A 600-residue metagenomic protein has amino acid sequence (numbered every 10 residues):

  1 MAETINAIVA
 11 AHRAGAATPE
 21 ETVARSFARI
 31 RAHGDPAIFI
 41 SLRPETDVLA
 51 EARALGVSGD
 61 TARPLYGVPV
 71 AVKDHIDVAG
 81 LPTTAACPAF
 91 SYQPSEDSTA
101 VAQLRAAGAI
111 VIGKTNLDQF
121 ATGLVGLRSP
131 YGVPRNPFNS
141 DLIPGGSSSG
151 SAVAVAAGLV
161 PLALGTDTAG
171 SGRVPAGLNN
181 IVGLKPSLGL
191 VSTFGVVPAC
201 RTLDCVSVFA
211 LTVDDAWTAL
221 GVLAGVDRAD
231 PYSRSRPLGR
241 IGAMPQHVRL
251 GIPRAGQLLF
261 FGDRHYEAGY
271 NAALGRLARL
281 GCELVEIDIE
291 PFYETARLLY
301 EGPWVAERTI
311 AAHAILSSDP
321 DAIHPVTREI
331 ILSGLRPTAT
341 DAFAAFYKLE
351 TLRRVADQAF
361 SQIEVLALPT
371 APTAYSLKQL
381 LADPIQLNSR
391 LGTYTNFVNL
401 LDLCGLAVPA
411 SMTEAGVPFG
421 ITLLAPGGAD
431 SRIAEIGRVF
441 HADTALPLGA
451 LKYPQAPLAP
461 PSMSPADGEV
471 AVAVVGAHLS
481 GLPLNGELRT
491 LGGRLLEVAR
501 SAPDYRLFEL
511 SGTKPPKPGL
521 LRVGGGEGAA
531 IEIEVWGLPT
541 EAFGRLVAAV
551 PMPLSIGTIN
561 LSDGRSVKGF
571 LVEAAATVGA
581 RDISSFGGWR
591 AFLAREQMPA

Functional and structural regions predicted by a protein language model:
M1-A50, R279-G281, G449, P454-A456 (+1 more regions): An N-terminal boundary/leader segment
A16-V23, R53, V57, G262-D288 (+2 more regions): Acyltransferase
S26, G67, A106, V160 (+11 more regions): Glycine-rich, small-residue loops and helix-cap segments that act as flexible hinges at active-site edges
S41, A85, L484-S501: Short Gly/aromatic-enriched secondary-structure transition segments
V48-A50, S58-S129: Acidic/His- and Gly-rich active-site-bordering loop/insert found across diverse amide/peptide-bond hydrolases
L65-C87, M244-P253, P303-D357, P409-P418: Short helix-loop capping/hinge segments that flank enzyme active sites or metal/cofactor-binding pockets
D97-L223, N399-T422: Short glycine/serine-rich loop segments
K185-A268, P291, R354, E435-S464: A short helix-breaking turn/cap at a secondary-structure junction
